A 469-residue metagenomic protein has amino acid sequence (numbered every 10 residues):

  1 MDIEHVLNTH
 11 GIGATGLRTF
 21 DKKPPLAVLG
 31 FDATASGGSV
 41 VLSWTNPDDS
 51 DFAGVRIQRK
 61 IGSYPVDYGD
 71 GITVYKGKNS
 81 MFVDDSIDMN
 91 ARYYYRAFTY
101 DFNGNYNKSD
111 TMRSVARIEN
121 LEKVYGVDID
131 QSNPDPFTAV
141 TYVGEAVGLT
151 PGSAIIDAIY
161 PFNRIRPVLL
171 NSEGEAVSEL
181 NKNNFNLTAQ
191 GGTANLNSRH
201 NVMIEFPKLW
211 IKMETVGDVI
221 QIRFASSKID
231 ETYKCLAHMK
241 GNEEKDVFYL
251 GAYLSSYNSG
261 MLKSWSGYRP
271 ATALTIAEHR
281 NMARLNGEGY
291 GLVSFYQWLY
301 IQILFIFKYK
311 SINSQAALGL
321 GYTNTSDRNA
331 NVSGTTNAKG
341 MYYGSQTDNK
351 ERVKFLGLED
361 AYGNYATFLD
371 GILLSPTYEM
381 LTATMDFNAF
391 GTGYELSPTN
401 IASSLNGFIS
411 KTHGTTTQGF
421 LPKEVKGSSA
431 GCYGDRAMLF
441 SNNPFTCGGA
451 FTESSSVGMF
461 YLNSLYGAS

Functional and structural regions predicted by a protein language model:
M1-K23: Enriched but not universal
L17-A53, M89, N103-E119: Pro/Thr/Ser/Gly-rich low-complexity, intrinsically disordered linker/stalk tracts
T45-D70: Solvent-exposed loop/turn segments flanking beta-strands in beta-repeat/beta-sandwich domains
K78-V83: Short S/T/G- and acidic-enriched coil/turn segments that sit immediately N-terminal to beta-strands in beta-sandwich
D84-Y106: Beta-strand-rich modules
E119-E231: N-terminal module-boundary/linker segments of secreted carbohydrate-active enzymes
K123-Y125, Q297-L299, L320-A338, S345-D348 (+3 more regions): C-terminal, surface-exposed recognition/capping segments
T193, N197-H200, S227-A361, Y365: Short aromatic-cysteine micro-motif
